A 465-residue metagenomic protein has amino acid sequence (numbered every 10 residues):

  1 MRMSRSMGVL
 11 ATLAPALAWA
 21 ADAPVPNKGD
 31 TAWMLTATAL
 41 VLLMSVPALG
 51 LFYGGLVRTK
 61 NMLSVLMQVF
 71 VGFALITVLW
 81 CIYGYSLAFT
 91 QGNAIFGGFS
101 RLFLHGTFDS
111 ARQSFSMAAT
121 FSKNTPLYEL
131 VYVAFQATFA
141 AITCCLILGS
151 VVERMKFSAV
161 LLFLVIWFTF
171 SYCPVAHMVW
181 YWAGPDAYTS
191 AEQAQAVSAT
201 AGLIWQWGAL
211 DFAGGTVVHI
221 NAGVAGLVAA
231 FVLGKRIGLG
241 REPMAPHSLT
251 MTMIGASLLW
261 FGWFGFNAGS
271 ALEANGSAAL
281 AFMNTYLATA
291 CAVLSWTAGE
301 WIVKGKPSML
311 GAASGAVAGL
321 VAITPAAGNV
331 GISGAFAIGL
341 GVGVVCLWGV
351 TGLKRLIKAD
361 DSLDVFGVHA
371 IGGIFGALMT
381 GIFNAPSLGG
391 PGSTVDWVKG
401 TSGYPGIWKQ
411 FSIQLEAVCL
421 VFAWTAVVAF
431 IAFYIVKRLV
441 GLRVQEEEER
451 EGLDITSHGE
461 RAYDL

Functional and structural regions predicted by a protein language model:
M1-A21: N-terminal secretory/membrane targeting signals
W19-L465: Glycine- and aromatic-enriched membrane alpha-helices
